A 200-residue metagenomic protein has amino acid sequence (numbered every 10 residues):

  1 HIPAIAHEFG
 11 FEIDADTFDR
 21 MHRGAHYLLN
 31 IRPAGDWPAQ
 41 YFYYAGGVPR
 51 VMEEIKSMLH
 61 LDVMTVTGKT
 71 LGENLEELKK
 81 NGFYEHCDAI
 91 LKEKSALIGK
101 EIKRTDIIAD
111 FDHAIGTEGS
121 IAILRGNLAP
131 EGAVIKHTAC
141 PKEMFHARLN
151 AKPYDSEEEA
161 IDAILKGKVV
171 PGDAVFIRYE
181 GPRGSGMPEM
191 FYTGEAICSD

Functional and structural regions predicted by a protein language model:
H1-D200: Catalytic or ion-coupling anion/metal-binding cores of large enzyme and transporter domains
